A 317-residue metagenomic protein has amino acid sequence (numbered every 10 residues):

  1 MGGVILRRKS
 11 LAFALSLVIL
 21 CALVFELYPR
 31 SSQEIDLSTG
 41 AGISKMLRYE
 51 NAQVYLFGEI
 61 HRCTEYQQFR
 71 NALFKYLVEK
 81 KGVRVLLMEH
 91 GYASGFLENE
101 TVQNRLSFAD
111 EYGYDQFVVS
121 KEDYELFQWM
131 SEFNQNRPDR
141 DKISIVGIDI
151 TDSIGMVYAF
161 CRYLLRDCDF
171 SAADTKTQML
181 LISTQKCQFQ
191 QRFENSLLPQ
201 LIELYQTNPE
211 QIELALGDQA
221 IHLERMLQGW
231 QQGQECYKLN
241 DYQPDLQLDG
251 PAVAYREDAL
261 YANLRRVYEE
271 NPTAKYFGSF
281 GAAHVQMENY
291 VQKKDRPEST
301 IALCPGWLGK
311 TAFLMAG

Functional and structural regions predicted by a protein language model:
G2-L17: N-terminal Sec-pathway targeting helices
F13-L17, C21-G317: Compositional signal for N-terminal targeting/processing segments
